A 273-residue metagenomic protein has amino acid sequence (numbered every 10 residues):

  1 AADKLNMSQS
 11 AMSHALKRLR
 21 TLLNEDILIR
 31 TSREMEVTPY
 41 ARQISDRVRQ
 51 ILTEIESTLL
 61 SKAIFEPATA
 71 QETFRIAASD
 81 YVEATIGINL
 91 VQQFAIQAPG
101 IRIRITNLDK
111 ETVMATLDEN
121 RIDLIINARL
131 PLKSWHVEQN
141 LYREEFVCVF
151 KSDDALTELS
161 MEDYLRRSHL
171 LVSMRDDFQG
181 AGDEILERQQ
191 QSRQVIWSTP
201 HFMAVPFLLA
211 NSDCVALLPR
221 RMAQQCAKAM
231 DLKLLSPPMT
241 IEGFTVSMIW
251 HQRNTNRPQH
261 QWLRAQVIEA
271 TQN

Functional and structural regions predicted by a protein language model:
R20-P39: A short LG(V/I)-centered, amphipathic sequence patch enriched for acidic residue(s) preceding the LG motif
L22-L23, I44-E66: Alpha-helical linker/hinge and terminal dimerization helices associated with HTH transcriptional regulators
R33, P39, I64-E83, Q97-I101 (+2 more regions): Interdomain hinge and pocket-entrance segments immediately C-terminal to HTH DNA-binding domains
A70-L132, S198-T199: Central regulatory/effector-binding core of bacterial HTH transcription factors
T85-I86, L156-M161, K233-N273: A late-sequence structural motif
A128, L156-L159, R167-Q190, R220 (+2 more regions): Secondary-structure junction motif
K133-H169, H260: Flexible hinge/capping segments at coil-to-helix
K133-Q139, E144, M203-Q252: Beta-alpha-beta core module
